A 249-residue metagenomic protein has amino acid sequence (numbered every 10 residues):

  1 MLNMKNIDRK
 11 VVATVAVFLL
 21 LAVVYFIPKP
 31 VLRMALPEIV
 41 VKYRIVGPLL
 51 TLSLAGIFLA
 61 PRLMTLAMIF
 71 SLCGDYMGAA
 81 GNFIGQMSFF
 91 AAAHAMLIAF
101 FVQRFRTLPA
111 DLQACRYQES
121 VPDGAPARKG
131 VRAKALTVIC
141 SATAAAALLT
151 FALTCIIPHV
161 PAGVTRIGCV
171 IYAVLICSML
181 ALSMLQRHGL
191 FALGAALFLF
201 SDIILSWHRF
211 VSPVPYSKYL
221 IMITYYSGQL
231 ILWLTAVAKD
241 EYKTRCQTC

Functional and structural regions predicted by a protein language model:
L2-C249: Polytopic alpha-helical membrane-helix bundles and their juxtamembrane interface segments in multi-pass membrane
